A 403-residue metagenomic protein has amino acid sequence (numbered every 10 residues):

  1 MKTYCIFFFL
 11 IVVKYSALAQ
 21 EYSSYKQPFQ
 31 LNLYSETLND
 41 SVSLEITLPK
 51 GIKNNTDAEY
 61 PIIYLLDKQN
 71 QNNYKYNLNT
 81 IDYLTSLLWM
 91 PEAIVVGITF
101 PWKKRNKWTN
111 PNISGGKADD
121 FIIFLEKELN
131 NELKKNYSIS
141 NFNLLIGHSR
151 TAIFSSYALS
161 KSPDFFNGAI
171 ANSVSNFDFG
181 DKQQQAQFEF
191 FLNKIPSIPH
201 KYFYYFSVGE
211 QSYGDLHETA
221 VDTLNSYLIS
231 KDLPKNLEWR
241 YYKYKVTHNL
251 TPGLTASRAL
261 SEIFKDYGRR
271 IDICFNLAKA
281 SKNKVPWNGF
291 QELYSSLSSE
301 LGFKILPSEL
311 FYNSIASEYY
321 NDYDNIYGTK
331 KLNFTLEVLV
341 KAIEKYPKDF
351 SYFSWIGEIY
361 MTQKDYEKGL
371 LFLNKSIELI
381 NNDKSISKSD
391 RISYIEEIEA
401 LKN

Functional and structural regions predicted by a protein language model:
A19-Y60, A342: A domain-start/cap signature at the N-terminus of enzymes
N112-K135: Alpha/beta-hydrolase active-site loop
Y137-S149, A169: Alpha/beta-hydrolase fold nucleophile elbow
P163, L306, Y346-P347, N381: Short coil turns that delineate tetratricopeptide repeat
F179-E238, Y242: The feature captures the conserved acid-bearing segment of alpha/beta-hydrolase catalytic domains
L233-S296, L301-G302, D390, E397-A400: C-terminal catalytic histidine-bearing segment of alpha/beta-hydrolase fold enzymes
S317, N321-D324, E358-M361: Residue-level recognition of tetratricopeptide repeat
